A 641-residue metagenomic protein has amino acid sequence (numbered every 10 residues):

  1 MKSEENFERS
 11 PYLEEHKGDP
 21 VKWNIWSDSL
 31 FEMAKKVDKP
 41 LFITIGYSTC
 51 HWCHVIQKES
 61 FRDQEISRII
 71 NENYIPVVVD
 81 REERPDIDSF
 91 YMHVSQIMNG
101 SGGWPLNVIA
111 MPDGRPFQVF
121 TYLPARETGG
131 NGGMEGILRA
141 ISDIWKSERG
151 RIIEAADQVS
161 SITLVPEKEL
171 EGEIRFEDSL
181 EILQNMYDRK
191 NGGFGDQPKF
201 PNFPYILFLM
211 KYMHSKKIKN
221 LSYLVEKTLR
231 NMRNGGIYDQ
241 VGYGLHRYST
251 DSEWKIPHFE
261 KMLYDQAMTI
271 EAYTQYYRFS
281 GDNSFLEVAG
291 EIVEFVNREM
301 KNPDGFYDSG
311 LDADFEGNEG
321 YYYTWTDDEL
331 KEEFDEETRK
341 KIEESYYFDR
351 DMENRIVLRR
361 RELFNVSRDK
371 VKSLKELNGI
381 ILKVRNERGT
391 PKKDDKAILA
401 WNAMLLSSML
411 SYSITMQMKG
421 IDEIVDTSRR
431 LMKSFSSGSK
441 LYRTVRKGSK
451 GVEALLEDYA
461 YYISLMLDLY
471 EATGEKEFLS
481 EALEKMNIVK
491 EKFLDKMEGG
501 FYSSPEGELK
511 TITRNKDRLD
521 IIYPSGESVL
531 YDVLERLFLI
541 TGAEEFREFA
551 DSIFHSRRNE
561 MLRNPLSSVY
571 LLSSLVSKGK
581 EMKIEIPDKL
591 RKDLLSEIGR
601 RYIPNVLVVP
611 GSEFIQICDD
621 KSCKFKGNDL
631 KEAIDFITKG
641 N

Functional and structural regions predicted by a protein language model:
M1-S408, I414-M416, R443-V445, F554-N641: Replace the tail clause
Y212-K216, Y276-S284, Y412-K419, L469-K476 (+1 more regions): Inter-helical turn/loop segments and adjacent helix faces that build the functional surface of alpha-helical bundle
N231-Y238, D426-S437: Glycine-rich, acidic and aromatic/proline-enriched surface loops and short helix-turn segments that act as binding
R298-K301, G305, K433-Y459, L467-E471 (+1 more regions): Long, polar/charge-rich, low-hydrophobicity segments
